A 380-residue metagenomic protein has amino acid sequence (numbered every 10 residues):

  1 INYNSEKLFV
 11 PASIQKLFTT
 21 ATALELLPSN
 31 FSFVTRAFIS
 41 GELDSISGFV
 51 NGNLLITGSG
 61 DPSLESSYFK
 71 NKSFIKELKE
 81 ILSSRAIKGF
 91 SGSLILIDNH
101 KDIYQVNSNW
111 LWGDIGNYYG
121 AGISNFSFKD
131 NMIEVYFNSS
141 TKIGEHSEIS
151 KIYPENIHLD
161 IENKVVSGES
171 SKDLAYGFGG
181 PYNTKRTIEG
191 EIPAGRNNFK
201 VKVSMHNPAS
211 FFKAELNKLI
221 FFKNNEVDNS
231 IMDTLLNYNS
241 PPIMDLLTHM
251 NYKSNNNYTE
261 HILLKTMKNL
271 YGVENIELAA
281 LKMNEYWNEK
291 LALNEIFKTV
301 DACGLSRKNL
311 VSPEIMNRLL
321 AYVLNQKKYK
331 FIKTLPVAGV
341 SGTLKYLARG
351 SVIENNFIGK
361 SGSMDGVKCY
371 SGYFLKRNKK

Functional and structural regions predicted by a protein language model:
I1-S124, F128-D130, E191-A194, K202-M205 (+3 more regions): Active-site-adjacent loops and short helices of periplasmic peptidoglycan-processing enzymes
I39-D44, F137-S139, F178-G179, Y373-R377: Short, low-complexity Ser/Thr-rich regulatory SLiMs
I56-G58, I188-G190, E260-L264, S371 (+1 more regions): Short, well-ordered beta-strand elements
A121, Y153-E155: Aromatic-residue-lined binding/catalytic grooves and analogous aromatic/hydrophobic interfacial grooves in multimeric
E145-S147, S204: Flexible, solvent-exposed loop/hinge segments and secondary-structure transition points
H158-G180, V203, D233-N237, Y346-N378: Short, Gly/Ser/Thr-enriched beta-strand-loop segments that form substrate-interacting elements of hydrolase/peptidase
V166-F331: A small/polar active-site loop signature that marks catalytic segments
K282, E295-K380: C-terminal soluble interaction/assembly domains
